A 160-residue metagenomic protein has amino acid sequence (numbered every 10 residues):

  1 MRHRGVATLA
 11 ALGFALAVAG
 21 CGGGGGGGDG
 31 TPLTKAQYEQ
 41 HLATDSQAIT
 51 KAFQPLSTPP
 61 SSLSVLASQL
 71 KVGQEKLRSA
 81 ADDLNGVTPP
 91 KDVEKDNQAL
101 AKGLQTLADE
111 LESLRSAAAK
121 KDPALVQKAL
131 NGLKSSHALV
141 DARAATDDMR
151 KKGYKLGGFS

Functional and structural regions predicted by a protein language model:
M1-A10: Bacterial N-terminal signal peptides that target proteins for export
A17-G20: C-terminal motif of bacterial Sec signal peptides marking the signal peptidase cleavage site
G22-G25: Bacterial signal peptide processing site
T31-F159: Alpha-helical segments in soluble extracytoplasmic regions
